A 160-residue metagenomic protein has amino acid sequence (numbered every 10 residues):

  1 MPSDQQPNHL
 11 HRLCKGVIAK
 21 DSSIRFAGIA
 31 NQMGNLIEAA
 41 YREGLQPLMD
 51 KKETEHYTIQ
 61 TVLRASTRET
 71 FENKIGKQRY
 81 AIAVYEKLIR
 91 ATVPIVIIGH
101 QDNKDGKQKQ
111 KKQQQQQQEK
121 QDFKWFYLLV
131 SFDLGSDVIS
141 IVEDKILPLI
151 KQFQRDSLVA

Functional and structural regions predicted by a protein language model:
M1-A160: Non-catalytic interaction/Regulatory regions outside core domains
